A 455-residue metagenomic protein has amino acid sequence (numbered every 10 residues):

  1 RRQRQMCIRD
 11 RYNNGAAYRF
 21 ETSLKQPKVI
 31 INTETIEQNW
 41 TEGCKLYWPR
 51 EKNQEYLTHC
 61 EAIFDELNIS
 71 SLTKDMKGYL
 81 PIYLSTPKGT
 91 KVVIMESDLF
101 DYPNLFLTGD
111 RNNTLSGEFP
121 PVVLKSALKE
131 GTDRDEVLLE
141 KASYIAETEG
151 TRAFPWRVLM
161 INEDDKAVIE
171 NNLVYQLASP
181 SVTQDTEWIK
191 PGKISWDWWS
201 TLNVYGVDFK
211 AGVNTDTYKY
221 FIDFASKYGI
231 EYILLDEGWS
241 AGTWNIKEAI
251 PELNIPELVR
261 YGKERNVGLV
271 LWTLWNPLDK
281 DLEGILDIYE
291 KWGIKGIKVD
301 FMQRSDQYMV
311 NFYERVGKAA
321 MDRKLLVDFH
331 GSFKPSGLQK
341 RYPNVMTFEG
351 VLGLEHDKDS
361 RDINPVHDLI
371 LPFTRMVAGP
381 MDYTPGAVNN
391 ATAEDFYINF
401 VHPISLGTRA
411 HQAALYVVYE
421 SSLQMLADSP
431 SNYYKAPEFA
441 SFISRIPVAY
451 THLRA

Functional and structural regions predicted by a protein language model:
Q3, Y228-I230, W292-G293: Short loop/turn motifs at secondary-structure junctions
Q3-I8, H452-A455: Short, small-residue-biased leader/transition segments that mark boundaries at the very start of proteins
Y18-T22: Short, well-ordered beta-strand segments enriched in hydrophobic/aromatic residues
L24, Q38-E264: Conserved structural scaffold segments of CAZyme catalytic domains across common CAZy folds
D236-T408: Aromatic- and carboxylate-enriched substrate-binding clefts and catalytic-loop regions of carbohydrate-active enzymes
H402, H411-A427: Catalytic domains of carbohydrate-active enzymes that cleave complex glycans
D428-R454: Glycan-recognition and catalytic regions of carbohydrate-active enzymes
